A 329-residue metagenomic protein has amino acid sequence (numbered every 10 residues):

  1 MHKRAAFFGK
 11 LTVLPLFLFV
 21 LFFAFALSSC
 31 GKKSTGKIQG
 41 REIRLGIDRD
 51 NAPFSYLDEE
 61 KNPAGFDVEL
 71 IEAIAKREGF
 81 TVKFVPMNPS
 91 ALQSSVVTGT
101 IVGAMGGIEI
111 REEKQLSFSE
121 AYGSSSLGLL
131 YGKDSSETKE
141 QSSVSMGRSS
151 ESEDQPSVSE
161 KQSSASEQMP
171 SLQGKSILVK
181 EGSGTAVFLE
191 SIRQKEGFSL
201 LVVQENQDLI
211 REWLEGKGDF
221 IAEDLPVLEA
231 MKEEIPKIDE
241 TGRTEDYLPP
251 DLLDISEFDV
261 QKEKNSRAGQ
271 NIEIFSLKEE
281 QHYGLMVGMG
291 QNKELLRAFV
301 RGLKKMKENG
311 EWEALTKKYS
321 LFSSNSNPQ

Functional and structural regions predicted by a protein language model:
H2-K83, S136-E167, E308-Q329: N-terminal hydrophobic or amphipathic helices and topogenic motifs
G31, V68-E78, K133-T138, K175-T185 (+3 more regions): Extended ligand-binding regions for polar small-molecule ligands
G40, D67-A75, P89, Q93 (+12 more regions): Extracytoplasmic/secreted envelope proteins and their assembly/folding machinery, especially bacterial periplasmic
R44, T98, V102-G103, D219-F220 (+2 more regions): Short, Asp-centered acidic motifs that coordinate Mg2+ and/or phosphate in catalytic or ligand-binding sites
D48-N51, P89-S90, I108-R111, G123 (+7 more regions): Solvent-exposed coil/turn segments that connect beta secondary-structure elements in extracytoplasmic/periplasmic
R49-A52, K61-K76, L129-E140, V144 (+2 more regions): Bilobed "Venus flytrap"/periplasmic-binding protein-like clamshell domains and structurally analogous long
V68, E72, K76, T81-G147 (+3 more regions): Acidic, polar ligand-binding/catalytic clefts
A75-F80, V97, I101, D134 (+6 more regions): Sec-exported extracytoplasmic/periplasmic mature domains
